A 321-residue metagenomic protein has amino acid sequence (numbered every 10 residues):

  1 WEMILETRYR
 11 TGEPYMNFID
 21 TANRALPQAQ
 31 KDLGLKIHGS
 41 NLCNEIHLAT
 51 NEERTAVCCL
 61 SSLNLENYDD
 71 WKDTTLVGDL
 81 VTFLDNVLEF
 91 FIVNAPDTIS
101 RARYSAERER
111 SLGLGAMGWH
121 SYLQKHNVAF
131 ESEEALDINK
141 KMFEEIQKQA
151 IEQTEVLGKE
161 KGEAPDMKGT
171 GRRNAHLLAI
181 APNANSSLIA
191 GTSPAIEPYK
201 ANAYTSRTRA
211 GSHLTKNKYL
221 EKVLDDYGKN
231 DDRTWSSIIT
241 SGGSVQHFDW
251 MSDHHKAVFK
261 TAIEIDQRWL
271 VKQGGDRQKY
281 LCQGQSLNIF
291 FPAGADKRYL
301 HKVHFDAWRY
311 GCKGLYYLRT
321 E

Functional and structural regions predicted by a protein language model:
W1-L35, A116-A164, G284: Conserved, charged catalytic cores of large soluble enzymes
E6, E52, L65-F83, Y104-S111 (+8 more regions): Catalytic cores of large soluble enzymes that bind and process phosphate-bearing ligands
T7, L63-E66, F83-N94, Y122-A129 (+9 more regions): Change "in soluble alpha/beta enzymes" to "in soluble alpha/beta proteins
R8-A106, G118-H126, T192, K200-K218 (+1 more regions): Function-dense linear segments that define catalytic or interfacial modules in macromolecule-processing proteins
M16, E131, D166, D232 (+1 more regions): A local structural micro-motif
L35, A49-V57, L76, L80 (+6 more regions): Secondary-structure capping and boundary motifs in well-ordered enzyme cores
I37-H38, N44-A49, L88-V93, L178-E321: Catalytic alpha/beta core of large soluble enzyme barrels
D79-R103, E107, S111, H126-N183 (+1 more regions): Internal maturation/activation junctions in enzymes
